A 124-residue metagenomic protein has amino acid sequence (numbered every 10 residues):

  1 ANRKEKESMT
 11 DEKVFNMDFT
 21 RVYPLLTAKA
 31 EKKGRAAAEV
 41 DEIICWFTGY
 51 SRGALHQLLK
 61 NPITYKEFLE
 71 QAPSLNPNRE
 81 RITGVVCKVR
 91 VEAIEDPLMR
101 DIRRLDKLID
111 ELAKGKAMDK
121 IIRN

Functional and structural regions predicted by a protein language model:
A1-M9: Short, Lys/Arg-enriched N-terminal segments with co-localized hydrophobic residues within the first ~10-30 amino acids
M9-N124: A charge-rich, low-complexity, intrinsically flexible signal that marks solvent-exposed coils, linkers, repeats
